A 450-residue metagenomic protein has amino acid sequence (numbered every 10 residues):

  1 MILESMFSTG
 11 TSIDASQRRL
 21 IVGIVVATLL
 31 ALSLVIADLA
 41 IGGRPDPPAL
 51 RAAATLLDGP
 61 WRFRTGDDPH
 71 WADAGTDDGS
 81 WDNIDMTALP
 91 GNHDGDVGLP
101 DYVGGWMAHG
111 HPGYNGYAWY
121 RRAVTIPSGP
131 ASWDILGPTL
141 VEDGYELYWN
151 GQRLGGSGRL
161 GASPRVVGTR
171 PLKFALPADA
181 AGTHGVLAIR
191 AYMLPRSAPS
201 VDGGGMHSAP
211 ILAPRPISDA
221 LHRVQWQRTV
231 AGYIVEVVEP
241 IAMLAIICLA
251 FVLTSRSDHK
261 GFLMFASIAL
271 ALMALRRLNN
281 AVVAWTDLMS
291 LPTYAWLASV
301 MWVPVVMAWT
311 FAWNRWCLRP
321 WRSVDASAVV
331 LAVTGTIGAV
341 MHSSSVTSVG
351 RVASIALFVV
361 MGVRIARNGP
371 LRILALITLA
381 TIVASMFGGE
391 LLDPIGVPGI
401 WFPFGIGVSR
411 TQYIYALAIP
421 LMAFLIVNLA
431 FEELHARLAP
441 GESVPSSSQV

Functional and structural regions predicted by a protein language model:
I2-I13: Short, Lys/Arg-rich, polar N-terminal cytosolic tail immediately upstream of the first transmembrane signal-anchor
R19-P130: Extended carbohydrate-recognition surfaces in non-catalytic/accessory domains of CAZymes and lectin-like proteins
D67, V167-I234: An acidic-aromatic loop/edge-strand motif
W81, V124-L154, L187-I189: Aromatic-lined ligand-binding clefts that engage carbohydrates, nucleic acids, or primary amines
N92-Y102, Q152-L172: Solvent-exposed beta-strand/loop surfaces of large extracellular or lumenal domains
Q225-S255, V349-A366: First transmembrane helix
I246-L270: Juxtamembrane interface at the cytosolic side of transmembrane helices
A274-V329, G335-S443: Interfacial "cap-and-anchor" motif at the non-cytosolic start of specific transmembrane alpha-helices
